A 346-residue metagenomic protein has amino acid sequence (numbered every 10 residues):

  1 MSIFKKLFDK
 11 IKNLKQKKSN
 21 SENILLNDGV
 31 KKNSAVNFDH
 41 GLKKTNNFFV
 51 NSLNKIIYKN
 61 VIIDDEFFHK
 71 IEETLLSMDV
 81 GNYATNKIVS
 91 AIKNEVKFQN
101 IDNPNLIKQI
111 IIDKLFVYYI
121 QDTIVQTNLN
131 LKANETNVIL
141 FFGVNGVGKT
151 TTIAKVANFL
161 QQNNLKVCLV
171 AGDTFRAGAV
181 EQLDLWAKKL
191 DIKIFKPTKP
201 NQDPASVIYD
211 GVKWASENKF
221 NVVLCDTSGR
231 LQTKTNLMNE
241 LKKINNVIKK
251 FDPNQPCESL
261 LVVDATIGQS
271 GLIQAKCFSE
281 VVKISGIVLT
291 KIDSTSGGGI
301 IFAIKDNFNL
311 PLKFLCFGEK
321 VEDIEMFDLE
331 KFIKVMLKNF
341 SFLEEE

Functional and structural regions predicted by a protein language model:
M1-N128, K132-L140, N158, Q162 (+3 more regions): Non-catalytic terminal/linker segments enriched in charged/polar, low-complexity residues
F116, V125-E346: P-loop/Walker A NTP-binding module and the surrounding RecA-like catalytic core of P-loop NTPases
